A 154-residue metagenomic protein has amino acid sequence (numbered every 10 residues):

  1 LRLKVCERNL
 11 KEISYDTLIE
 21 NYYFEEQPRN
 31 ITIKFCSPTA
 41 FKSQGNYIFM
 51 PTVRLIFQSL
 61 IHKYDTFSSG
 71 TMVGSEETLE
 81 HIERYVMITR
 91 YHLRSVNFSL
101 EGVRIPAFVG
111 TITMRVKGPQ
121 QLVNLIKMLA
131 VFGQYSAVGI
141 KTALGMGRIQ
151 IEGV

Functional and structural regions predicted by a protein language model:
L1-V154: RNA-interacting cores
